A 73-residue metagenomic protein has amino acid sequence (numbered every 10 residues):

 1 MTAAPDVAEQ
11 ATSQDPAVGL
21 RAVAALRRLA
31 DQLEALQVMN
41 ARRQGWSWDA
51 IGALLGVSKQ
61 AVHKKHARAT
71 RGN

Functional and structural regions predicted by a protein language model:
M1-Q14: General nucleic-acid-binding
S13-E34: Short, Lys/Arg-enriched anionic-surface-contact patches
E34, L55, H66: DNA major-groove recognition helix of helix-turn-helix
A41-R43: Short amphipathic helical patch at the helix-1/turn junction of helix-turn-helix
D49, Q60: Key DNA-contact positions within bacterial/archaeal DNA-binding proteins
T70-R71: C-terminal flanking helix
